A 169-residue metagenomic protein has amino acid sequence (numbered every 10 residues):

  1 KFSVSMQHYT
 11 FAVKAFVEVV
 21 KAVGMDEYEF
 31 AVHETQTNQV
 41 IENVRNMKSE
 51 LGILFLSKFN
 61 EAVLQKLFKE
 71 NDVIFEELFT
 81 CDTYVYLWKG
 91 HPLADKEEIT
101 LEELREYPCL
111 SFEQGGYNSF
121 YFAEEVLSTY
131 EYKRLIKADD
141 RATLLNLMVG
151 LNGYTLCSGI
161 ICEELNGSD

Functional and structural regions predicted by a protein language model:
F2-N43: N-terminal winged-helix
F2-Q7, G52, Y86, L110 (+1 more regions): Short, well-ordered beta-strand segments
A12-A15, E61, E97, L101-Y130: Secondary-structure junction motif
Q36-T37, I53-N60, W88-K89, D140 (+1 more regions): Beta->alpha turn/N-cap motifs
I41, R45, F75, L101 (+1 more regions): Short hydrophobic/charged patches on amphipathic alpha-helices used for structural packing and interfaces
I41-V44, K48-K66: Pocket-flanking alpha-helical
R45-E50, Q114-D169: Hydrophobic hinge/microswitch elements
L67-C109: Flexible hinge/capping segments at coil-to-helix
